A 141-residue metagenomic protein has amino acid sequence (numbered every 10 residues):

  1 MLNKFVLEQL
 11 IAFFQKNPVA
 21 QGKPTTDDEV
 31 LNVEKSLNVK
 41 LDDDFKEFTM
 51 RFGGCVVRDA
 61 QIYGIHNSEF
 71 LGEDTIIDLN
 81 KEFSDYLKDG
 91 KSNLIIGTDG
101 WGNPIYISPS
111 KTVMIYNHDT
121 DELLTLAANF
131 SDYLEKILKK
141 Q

Functional and structural regions predicted by a protein language model:
M1-I105, Q141: A surface-exposed partner-binding patch
S108-K111: Short acidic-glycine loop/turn motifs at beta-strand connectors
H118-E122: Short, solvent-exposed aromatic-acidic interface loops
L123, A127, S131-L134: Compact, glycine/acidic-enriched structural inserts
K136-K139: Metal-dependent nuclease catalytic cores in nucleic-acid-processing enzymes, especially RNase H-like/related
